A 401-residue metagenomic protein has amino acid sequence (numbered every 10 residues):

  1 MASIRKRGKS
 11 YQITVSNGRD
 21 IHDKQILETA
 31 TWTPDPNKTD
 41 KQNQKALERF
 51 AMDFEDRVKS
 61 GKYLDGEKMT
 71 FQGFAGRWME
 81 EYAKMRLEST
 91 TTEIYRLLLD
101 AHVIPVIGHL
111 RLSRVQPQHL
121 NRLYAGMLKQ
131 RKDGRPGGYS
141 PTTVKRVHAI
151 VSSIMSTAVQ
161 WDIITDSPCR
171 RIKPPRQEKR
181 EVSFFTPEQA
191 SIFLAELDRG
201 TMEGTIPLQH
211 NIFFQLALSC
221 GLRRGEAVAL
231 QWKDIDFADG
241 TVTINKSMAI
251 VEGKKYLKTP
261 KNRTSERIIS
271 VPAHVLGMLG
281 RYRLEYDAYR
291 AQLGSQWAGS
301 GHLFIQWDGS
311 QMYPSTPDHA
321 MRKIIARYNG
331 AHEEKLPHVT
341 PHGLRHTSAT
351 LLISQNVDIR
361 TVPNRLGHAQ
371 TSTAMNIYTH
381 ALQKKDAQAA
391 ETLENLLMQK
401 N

Functional and structural regions predicted by a protein language model:
G8-S10, N17-R122, L284-L303, S310 (+1 more regions): N-terminal DNA-binding module of tyrosine recombinases/phage integrases
E28-K38, T241-T243, T259-R281, A298-R322: C-terminal catalytic core of Y-nucleophile DNA break-rejoin enzymes
L64, F184, M248-I250, L366-T392: Catalytic-site neighborhood detector that most strongly recognizes the C-terminal catalytic loop/helix of tyrosine
L98, H102, L110-R122, K129-I172 (+1 more regions): N-terminal DNA-binding recognition helix of tyrosine site-specific recombinases/integrases
D133, G137, A195-H210, C220 (+4 more regions): Short, basic (Lys/Arg/His-rich) helix/loop patches that form interaction surfaces in the mid-to-C-terminal regions
G137-P141, K145-V147, Q160, I164-D166 (+7 more regions): Basic, Lys/Arg- and aromatic-enriched nucleic-acid-binding interface segment
A195, R199-T201, D239, E252-V275 (+7 more regions): C-terminal secondary-structure termini that scaffold catalytic or DNA-interacting sites
D234-T241, V357-T379: Short, polar N-cap/turn motifs at the start of nucleic acid-interacting alpha helices
